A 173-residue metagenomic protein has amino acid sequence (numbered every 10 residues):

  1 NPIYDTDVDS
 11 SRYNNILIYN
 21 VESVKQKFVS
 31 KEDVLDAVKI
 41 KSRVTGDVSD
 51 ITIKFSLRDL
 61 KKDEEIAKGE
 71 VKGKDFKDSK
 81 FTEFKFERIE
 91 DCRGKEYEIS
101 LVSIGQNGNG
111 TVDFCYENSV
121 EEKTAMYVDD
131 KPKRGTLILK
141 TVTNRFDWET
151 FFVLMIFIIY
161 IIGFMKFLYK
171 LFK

Functional and structural regions predicted by a protein language model:
N1-K61, F76-E96, V102-K170: Beta-sheet-rich sandwich/jelly-roll-like modules and their strand-loop junctions
K61-E70: Surface-exposed loop/edge segments in extracytoplasmic proteins
